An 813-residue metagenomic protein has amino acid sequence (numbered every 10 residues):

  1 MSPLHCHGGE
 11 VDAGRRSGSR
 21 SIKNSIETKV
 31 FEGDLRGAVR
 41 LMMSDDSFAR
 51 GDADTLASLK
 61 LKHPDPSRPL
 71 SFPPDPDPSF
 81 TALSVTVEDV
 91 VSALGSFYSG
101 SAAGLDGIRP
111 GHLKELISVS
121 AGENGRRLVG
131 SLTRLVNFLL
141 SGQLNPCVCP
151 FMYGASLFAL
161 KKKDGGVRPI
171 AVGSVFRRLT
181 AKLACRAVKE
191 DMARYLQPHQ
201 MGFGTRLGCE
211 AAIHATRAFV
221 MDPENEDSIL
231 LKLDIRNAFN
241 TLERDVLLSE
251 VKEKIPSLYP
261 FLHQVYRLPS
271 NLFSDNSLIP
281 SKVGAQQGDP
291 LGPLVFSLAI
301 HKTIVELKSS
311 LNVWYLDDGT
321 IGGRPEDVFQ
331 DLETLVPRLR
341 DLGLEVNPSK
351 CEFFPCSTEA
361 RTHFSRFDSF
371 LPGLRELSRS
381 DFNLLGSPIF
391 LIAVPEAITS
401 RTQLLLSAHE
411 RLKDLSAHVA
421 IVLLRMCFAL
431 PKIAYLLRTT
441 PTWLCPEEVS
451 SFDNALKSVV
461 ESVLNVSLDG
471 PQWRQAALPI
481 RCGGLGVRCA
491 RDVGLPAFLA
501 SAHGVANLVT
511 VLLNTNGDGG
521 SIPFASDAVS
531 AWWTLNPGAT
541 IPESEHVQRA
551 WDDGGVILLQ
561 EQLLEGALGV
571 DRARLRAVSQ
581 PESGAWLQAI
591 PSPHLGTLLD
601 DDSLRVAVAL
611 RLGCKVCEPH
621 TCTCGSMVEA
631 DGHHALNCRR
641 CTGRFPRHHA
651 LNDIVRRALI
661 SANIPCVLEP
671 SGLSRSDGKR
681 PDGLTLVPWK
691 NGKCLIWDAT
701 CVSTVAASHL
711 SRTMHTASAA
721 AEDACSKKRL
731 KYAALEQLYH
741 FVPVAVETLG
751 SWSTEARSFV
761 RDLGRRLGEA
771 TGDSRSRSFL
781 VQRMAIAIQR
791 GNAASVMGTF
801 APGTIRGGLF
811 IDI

Functional and structural regions predicted by a protein language model:
M1-T86, R178, D191: Basic/polar low-complexity segments
S2-D45, L468-V608: Extended C-terminal regions of large enzymes
S17, V30, P76, F80-L298 (+4 more regions): Conserved pre-catalytic core of RNA-dependent polymerases
G104, S156-L157, R168, A184 (+12 more regions): Catalytic palm active-site di-aspartate
N237-K254, Y315, G319-L342, T358 (+2 more regions): Catalytic palm subdomain of template-directed nucleic-acid polymerases, centered on the conserved carboxylate motif
I300, F370-L444, S501-A506, L512-L513 (+1 more regions): Basic, alpha-helical interaction scaffolds
E326-V328, P337, V346-S380: Short, conserved micro-motifs composed of acidic
S530-S626, T642, R657, S661 (+3 more regions): Non-catalytic C-terminal interaction segments of nucleic acid-processing enzymes
